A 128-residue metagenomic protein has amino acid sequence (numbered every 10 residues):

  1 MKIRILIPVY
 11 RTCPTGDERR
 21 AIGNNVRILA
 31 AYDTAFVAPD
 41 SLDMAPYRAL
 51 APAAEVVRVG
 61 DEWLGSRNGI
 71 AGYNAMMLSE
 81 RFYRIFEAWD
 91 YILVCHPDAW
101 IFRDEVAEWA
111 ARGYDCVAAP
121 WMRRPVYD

Functional and structural regions predicted by a protein language model:
M1-G23: N-proximal low-complexity "stem/linker" segments adjacent to membrane-targeting elements
I7-V9, F36-D40, A118: Short beta-strand/turn micro-motifs composed of small residues that flank or help shape donor/cofactor-binding pockets
Y10-C13, D40-D43, E62-L64, D98-I101 (+1 more regions): Short, solvent-exposed loop/turn segments at secondary-structure junctions
C13-E18, S41-Y47, V106, Y127: Short, charged/polar "capping" segments at the starts of alpha-helices and the immediately preceding loops
I22-Y32: Short, acidic, metal-binding catalytic loop of nucleotide-sugar glycosyltransferases
V37-D90: Active-site-proximal specificity loops/subdomain of glycosyltransferases
W89-W100: Short beta-strand-to-loop acidic/aromatic patch adjacent to the donor-nucleotide binding site
W100-D128: Conserved donor-nucleotide/metal-binding helix-loop-beta segment in metal-dependent transferases, i.e., the alpha-helix
